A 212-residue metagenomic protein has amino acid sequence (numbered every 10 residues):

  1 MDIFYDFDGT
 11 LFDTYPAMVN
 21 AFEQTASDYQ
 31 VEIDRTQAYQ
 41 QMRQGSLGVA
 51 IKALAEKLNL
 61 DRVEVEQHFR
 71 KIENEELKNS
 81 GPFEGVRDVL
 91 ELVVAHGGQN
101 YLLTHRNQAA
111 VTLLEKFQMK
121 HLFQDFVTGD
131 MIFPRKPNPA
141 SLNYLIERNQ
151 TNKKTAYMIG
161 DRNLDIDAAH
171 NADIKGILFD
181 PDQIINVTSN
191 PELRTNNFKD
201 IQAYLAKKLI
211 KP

Functional and structural regions predicted by a protein language model:
M1-D88, L92: N-terminal helical cap/lid subdomain that shapes the substrate entry/recognition surface in HAD-like hydrolases
D2-F4, Y101, Y157, L193: Hydrophobic "anchor" residues on beta-strands that sit immediately upstream of conserved functional sites
G9, Q37-A38, E76-L77, G97-G98 (+2 more regions): Short, contiguous strand/loop micro-motifs
E32, Q99, K175: Residue-level detector of anion-binding/catalytic polar loops
Q41, L103-H105, I159: Structural motif
V63, E91-V94, N107, T112-P212: Asp-based, Mg2+/Mn2+-dependent phosphohydrolase catalytic module
K78, R106-N107: Short coil/turn segments
P82, L102-L103, P134: Residue-level marker of regulatory loop/turn positions in helix-turn-helix DNA-binding domains and in histidine
